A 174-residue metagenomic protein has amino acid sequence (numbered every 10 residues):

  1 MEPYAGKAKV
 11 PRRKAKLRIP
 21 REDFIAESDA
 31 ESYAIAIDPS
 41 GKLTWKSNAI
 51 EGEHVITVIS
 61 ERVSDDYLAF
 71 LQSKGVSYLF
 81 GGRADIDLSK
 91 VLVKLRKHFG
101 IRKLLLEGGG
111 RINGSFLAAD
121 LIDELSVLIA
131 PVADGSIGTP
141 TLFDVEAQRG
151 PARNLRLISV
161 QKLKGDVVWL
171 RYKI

Functional and structural regions predicted by a protein language model:
M1-I174: Enzymes that bind and transform nitrogen-containing heteroaromatic metabolites
